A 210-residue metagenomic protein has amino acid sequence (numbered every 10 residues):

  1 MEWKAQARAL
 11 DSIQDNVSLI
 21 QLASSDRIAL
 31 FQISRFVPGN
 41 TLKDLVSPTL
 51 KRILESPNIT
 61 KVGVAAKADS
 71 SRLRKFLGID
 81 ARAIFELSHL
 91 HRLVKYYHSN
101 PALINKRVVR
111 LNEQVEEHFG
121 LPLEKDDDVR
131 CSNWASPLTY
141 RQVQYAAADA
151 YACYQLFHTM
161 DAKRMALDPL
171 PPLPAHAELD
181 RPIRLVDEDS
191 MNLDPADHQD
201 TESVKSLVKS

Functional and structural regions predicted by a protein language model:
W3-K125, V129-R141, Q155, T159: Conserved DEDDh/DEDDy metal-dependent 3′-5′ exonuclease domain
Q144-A147: An acidic, glycine-/histidine-flanked metal-binding catalytic module
Y151-S210: Acidic two-metal-ion nuclease catalytic site recognized across multiple nuclease folds, prominently DnaQ/RNase D-T
